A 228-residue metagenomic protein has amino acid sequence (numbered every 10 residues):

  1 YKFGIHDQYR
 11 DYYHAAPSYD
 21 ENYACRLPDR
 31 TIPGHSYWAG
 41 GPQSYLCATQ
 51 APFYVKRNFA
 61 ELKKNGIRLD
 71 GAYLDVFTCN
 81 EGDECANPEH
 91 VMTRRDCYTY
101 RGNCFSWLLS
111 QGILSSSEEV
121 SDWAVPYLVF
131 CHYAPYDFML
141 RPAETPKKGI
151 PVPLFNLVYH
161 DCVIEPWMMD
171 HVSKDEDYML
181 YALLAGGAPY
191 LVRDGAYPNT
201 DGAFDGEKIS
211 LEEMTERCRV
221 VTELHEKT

Functional and structural regions predicted by a protein language model:
K2-F53, D137: Substrate-binding/active-site clefts of carbohydrate-active enzymes
G34, W38, L46-D70, T78-T228: Active-site-proximal substrate-binding groove within the catalytic cores of carbohydrate-active enzymes
